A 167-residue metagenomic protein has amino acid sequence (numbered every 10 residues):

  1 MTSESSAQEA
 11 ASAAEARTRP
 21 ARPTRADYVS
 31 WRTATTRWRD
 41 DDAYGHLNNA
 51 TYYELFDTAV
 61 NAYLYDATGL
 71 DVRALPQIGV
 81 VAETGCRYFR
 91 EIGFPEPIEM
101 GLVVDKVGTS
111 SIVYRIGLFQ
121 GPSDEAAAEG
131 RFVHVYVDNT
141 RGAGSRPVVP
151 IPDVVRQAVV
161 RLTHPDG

Functional and structural regions predicted by a protein language model:
T2-D66: Catalytic strand-loop segment that frames the active site of acyl-thioester-processing enzymes
T2-S30, I92-F94, D105-G167: HotDog/MaoC-like acyl-thioester-processing domains
T33-R37, R87, V133-V135: Generic structural detector for well-ordered beta-strands
W38-D42, L75, R87, R146: Residue-level signal for pocket-adjacent positions within structured domains
D40, H46-N49, A82-E83, F94 (+1 more regions): Generic structural "secondary-structure junction" signal
L55, Y63, A67, V154 (+1 more regions): Residues that form generic nucleotide/phosphate-binding pockets
Y63-I112, A126-A127: Hydrophobic beta-strand-centered segment that forms part of the acyl-chain substrate-binding groove
